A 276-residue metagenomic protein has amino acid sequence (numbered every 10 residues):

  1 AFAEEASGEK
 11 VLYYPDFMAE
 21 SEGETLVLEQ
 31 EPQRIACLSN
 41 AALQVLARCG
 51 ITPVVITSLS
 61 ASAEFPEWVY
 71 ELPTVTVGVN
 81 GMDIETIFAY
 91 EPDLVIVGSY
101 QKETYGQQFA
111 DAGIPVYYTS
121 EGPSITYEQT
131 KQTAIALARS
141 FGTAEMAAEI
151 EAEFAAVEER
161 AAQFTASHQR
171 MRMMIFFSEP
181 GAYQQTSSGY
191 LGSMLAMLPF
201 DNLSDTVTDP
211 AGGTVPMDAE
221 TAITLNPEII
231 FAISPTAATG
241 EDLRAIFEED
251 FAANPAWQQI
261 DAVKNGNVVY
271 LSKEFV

Functional and structural regions predicted by a protein language model:
A1-A41, A144-I175, S234: Bacterial Sec-exported substrate-binding components of ABC uptake systems
S21-E22, V75-E85, D209-A219: Short helix-initiation/N-cap motifs at beta->coil->alpha
A36-Y90, L94, L203: A short, structured surface patch at a secondary-structure boundary
S60-F65, Q184-G213: Alpha-helical, coiled-coil/dimerization segments enriched in small aliphatic residues
T74, I84-V97, I114, A219-A232: Proline-aspartate-enriched helix->loop->beta-strand connector
T104, Y117-A136, R170-M194, A238: Extracytoplasmic ligand-binding site segments that recognize negatively charged/polar headgroups
E128-G142, A148-E149, A162, A232-V276: Structured C-terminal subdomain patch of bacterial secreted/periplasmic proteins
M194, G212-T239: Ligand-binding pocket segment of bilobal, Venus flytrap-like solute-binding proteins
